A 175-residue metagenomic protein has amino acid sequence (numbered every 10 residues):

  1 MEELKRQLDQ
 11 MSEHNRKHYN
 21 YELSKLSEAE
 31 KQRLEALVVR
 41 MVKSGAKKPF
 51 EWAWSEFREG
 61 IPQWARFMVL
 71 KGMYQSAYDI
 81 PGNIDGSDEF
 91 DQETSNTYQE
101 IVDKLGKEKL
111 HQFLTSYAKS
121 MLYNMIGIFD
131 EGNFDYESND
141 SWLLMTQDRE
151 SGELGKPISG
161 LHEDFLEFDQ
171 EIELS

Functional and structural regions predicted by a protein language model:
M1-Y21, S95-N96, I126-S175: Acidic, proline/glycine-rich low-complexity IDRs
E2-L105: N-terminal low-complexity, intrinsically disordered segments
W52-E56, Q75-E89, Q112-S116, G160-S175: Generic hydrophobic segment detector
Y98-K119: Mature extracytoplasmic domains of secretory-pathway proteins
F113-E131: Conserved, folded interaction/cargo-binding domains in eukaryotic regulatory proteins
